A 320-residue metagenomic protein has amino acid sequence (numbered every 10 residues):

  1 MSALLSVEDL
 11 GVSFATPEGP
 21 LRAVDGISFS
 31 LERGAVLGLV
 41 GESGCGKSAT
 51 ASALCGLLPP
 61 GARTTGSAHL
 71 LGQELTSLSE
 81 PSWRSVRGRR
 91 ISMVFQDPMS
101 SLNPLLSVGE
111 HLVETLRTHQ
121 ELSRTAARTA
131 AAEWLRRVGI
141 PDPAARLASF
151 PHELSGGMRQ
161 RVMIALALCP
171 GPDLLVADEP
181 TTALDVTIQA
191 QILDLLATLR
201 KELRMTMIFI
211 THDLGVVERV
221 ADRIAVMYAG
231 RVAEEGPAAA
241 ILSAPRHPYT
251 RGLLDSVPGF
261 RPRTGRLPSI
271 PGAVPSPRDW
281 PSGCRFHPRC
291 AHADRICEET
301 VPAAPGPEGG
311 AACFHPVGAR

Functional and structural regions predicted by a protein language model:
A3, P141-A145, E235-R320: Short catalytic/signature loops enriched in Gly
L4, S13-G26, L57-R63, S79-W83 (+3 more regions): A short, flexible loop at the N-terminus of ABC-type nucleotide-binding domains that lies
E42, G56, P172, V176 (+2 more regions): P-loop NTP-binding/switch modules centered on Walker-like glycine-rich loops
P59, L75-S92, E110, T118 (+3 more regions): ABC ATPase NBD coupling module
R63-E74: Conserved ABC transporter NBD signature motif
E74, A126-A145, L254: Conserved ABC ATPase "signature" region
S149-L154, M158: Conserved ABC ATPase signature
